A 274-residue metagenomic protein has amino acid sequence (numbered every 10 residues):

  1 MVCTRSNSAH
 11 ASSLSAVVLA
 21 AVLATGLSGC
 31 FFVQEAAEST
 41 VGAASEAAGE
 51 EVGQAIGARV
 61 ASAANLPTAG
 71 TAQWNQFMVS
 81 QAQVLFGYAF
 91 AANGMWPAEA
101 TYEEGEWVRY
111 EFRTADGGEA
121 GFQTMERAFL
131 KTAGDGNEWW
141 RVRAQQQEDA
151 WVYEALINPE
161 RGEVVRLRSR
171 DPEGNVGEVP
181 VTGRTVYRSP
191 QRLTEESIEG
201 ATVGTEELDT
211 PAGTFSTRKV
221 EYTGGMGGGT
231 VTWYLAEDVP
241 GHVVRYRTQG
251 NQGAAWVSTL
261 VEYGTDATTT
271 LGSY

Functional and structural regions predicted by a protein language model:
M1-S12: N-terminal secretory signal peptides that target proteins for export/translocation
A11-L14, E196-S197: Hydrophobic alpha-helical segments, principally membrane-spanning helices and signal/leader peptides
L14-V22: Sec-dependent signal peptide hydrophobic core
G26-G29: C-terminal motif of bacterial Sec signal peptides marking the signal peptidase cleavage site
F31-A37, A47, E51-G162, R166-Y274: Acidic, serine/threonine-rich low-complexity disordered tracts
